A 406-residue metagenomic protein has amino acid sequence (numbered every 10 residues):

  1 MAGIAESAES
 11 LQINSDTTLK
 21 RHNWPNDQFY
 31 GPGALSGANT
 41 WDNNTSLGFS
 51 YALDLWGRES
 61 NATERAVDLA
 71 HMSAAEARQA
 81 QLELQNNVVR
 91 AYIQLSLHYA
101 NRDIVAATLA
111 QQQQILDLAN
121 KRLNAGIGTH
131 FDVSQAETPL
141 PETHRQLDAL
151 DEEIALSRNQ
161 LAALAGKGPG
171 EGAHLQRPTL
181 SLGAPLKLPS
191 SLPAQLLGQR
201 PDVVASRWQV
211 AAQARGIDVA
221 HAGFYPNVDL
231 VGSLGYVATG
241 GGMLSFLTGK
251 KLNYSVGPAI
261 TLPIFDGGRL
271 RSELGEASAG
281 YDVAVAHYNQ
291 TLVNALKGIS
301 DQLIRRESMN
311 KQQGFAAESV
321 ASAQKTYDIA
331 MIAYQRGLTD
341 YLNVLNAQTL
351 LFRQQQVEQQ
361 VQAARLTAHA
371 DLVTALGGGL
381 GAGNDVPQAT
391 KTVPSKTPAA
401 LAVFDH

Functional and structural regions predicted by a protein language model:
M1, A5-A8, E76-Q79, E83 (+17 more regions): Amphipathic, soluble alpha-helical interaction motifs
M1-D54, N86, L156-A173, A184-K187 (+5 more regions): A small-residue-enriched
E6-S7, L53-Q81, F131-Q135, G198-W208 (+4 more regions): Sec/SRP-type N-terminal targeting helices
E59, D68, A75-L192, R305 (+4 more regions): Periplasmic alpha-helical coiled-coil/stalk elements that build and connect Gram-negative outer-membrane
N159, P169, A184, R336 (+1 more regions): Acidic, low-complexity, intrinsically disordered peripheral segments
T326-L366: C-terminal structured "cap/appendage" subdomains that terminate the fold
